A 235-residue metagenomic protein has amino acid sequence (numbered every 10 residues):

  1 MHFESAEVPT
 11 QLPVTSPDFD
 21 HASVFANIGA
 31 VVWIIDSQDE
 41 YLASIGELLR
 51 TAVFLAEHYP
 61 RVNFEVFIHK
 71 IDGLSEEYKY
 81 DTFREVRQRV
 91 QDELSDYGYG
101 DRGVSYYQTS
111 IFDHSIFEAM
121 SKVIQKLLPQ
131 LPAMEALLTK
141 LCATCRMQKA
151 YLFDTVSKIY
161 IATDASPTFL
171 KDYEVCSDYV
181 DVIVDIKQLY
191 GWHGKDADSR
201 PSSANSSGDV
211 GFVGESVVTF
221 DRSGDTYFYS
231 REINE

Functional and structural regions predicted by a protein language model:
M1-F54: Switch II of P-loop NTPase G domains
S16-H21, R50-L55, E93-L94, E135-L138 (+4 more regions): Eukaryotic intrinsically disordered and solvent-exposed regulatory patches
W33, V66-I68: Structural beta-sheet core signal
F54, T139-T144, V182-L189: Amphipathic alpha-helical regulatory segments at dimerization interfaces that relay allosteric signals between sensory
R61-F64, D72-K149, F153, T168-Y173 (+1 more regions): Canonical P-loop GTPase G-domain recognition
I159-T163: Amphipathic coiled-coil signal-relay and dimerization helices
D164-F228: A charged amphipathic helix-loop-strand protein-protein interaction module that recurs in cytosolic assemblies
Y227-E235: Short, well-ordered beta-strand elements
